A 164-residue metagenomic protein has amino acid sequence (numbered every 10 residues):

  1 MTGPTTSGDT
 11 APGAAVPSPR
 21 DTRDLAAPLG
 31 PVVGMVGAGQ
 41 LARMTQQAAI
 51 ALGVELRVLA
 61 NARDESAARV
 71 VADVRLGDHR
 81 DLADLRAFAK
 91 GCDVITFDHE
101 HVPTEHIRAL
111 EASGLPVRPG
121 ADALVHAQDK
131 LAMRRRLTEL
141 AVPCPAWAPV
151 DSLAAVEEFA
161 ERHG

Functional and structural regions predicted by a protein language model:
M1-A132, A154: ATP-binding N-terminal substructure of ATP-dependent carboxylate-amine bond-forming enzymes
H126-G164: Active-site nucleotide/adenylate-binding loops and adjacent lid/helix of ATP-dependent enzymes
